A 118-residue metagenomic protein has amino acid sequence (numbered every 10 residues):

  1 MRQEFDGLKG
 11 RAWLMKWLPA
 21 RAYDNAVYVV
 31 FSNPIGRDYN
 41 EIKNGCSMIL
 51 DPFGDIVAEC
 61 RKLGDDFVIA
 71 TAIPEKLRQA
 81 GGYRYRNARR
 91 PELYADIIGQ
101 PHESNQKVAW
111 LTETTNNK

Functional and structural regions predicted by a protein language model:
M1-F67: CN hydrolase (nitrilase-like) catalytic-core segments centered on the catalytic cysteine and neighboring Lys/Glu
I35, Y39, G64, A70-T71 (+2 more regions): Flexible domain-boundary/linker segments
G64-G82: A short, polar/charged loop-to-alpha-helix boundary motif
L77-K118: Cysteine/selenocysteine-centered motifs that mediate thiol-based redox chemistry or coordinate metal-sulfur cofactors
